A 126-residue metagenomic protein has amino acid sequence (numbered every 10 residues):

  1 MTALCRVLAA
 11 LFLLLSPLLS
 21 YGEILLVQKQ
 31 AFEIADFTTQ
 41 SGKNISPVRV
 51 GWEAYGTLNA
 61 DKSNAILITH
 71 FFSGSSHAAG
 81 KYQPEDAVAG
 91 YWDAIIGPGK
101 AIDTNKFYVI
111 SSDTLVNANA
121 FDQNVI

Functional and structural regions predicted by a protein language model:
M1-L8: Bacterial N-terminal signal peptides that target proteins for export
R6, L25-V27, I45, I102-N105: A generic structural signal for short, non-catalytic loop/turn and secondary-structure boundary residues
L11: Short polybasic linear motifs
L15-P17: N-terminal signal peptide c-region/cleavage motif recognized by signal peptidases
S20-G22: Boundary at the C-terminal end of the N-terminal hydrophobic targeting segment
I24-G56: N-terminal cap/lid segment of alpha/beta-hydrolase-fold proteins
E53-V125: N-terminal cap/lid subdomain of alpha/beta-hydrolase-fold enzymes
